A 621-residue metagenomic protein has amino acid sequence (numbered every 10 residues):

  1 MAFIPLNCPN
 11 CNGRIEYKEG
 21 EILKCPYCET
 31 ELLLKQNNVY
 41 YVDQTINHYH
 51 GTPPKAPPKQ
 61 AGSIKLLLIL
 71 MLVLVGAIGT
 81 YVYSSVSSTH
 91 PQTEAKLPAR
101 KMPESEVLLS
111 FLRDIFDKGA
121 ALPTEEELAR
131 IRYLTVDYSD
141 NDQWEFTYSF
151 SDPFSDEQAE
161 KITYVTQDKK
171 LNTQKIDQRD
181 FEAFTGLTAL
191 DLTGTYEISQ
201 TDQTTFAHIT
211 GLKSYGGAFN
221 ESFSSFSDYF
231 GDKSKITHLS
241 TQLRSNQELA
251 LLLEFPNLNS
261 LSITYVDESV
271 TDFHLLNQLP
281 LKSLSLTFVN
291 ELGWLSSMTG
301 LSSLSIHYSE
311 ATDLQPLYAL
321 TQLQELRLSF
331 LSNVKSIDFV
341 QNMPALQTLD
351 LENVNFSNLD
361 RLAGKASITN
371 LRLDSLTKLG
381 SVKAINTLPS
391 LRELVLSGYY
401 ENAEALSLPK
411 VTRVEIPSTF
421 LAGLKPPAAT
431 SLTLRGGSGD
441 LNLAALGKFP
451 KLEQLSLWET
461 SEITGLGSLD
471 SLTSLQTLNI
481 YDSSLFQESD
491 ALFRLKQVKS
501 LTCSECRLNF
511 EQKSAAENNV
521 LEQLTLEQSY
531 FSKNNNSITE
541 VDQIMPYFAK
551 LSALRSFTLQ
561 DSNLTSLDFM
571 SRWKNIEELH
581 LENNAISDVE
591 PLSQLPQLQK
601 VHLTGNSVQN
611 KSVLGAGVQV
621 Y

Functional and structural regions predicted by a protein language model:
F3-P5, I22: Residues immediately within or flanking Cys/His clusters that coordinate Zn2+ in small zinc-binding modules
C8-C11, C25-C28: Short cysteine-rich clusters marking metal-coordination/redox-active sites
R14-K18, L34-K35: Short, non-ligating residues that shape and space the ligands of small metal-coordination modules and catalytic
E29-V39: Short Cys/His-rich micro-motifs in 6-15 aa windows
P57-M71: N-terminal Sec-pathway targeting helices
L67-Y81: Hydrophobic membrane-insertion alpha-helices, especially the h-region of bacterial N-terminal signal peptides
Y133-I176, G186, D191-S199, T205 (+21 more regions): Concave beta-strand-loop units of leucine-rich repeat
F181-F184, Q203-F206, Y229-F230, L252 (+16 more regions): Hydrophobic anchor residues at the C-terminal helix/turn of individual leucine-rich repeat
